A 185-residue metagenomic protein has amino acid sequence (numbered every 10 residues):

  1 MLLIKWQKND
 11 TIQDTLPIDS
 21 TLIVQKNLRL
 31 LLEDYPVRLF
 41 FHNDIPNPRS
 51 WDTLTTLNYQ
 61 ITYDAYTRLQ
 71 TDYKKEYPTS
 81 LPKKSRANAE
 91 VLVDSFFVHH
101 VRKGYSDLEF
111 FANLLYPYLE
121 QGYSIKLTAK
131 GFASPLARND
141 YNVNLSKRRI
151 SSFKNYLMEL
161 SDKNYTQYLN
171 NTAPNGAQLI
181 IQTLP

Functional and structural regions predicted by a protein language model:
M1-S50, T56-T67: Pro/Ala/Gly-rich low-complexity, hydrophilic intrinsically disordered segments
L2-L3, A87-V91, P174: A broad, low-specificity signal for short, low-complexity segments enriched in glycine/proline and polar/charged
I4, I125, L179-T183: Generic structural motif
L22-I23, N27, N47-K130, K154-Y165: Periplasmic peptidoglycan-binding/anchoring modules of Gram-negative envelope and division proteins
L31-E33, L119-Q121, A173-N175: A generic structural signal for short, solvent-exposed coil/turn residues that cap or connect secondary-structure
D34-R38, G122-S124, Q178: Extracytoplasmic
F40, K126-G131, Q182: Structural recognition of the beta-strand scaffold that forms the well-ordered cores of secreted hydrolase catalytic
V101-K103, F132-P185: Periplasmic OmpA-like peptidoglycan-binding domain that tethers envelope proteins to the cell wall
